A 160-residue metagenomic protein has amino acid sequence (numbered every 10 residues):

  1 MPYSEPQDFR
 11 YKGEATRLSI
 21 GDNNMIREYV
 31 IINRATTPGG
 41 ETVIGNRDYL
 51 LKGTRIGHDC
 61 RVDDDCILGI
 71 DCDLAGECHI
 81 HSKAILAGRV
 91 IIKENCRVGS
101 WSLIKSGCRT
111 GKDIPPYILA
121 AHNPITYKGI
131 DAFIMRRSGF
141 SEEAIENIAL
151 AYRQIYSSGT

Functional and structural regions predicted by a protein language model:
M1-T126: Structural signal for interior beta-strand "rungs" in well-ordered beta-sheet cores of soluble enzyme domains
R10, N23, Y117, N123-T160: Terminal amphipathic alpha-helical/low-complexity segments used for targeting or macromolecular assembly
